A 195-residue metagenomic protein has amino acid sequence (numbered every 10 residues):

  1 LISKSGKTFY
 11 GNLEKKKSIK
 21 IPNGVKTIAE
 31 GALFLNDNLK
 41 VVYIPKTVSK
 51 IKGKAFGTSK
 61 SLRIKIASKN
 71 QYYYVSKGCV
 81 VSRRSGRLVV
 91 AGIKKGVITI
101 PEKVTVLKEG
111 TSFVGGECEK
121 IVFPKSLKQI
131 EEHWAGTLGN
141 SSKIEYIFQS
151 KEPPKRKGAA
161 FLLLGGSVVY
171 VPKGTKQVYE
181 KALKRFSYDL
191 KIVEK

Functional and structural regions predicted by a protein language model:
L1-K4, N12-T27, N36-K50, S59-C79 (+5 more regions): Structural signature of tandem-repeat unit edges
R84-S85: Surface beta-strand/loop "capping" patches
G158, L162-L164: BRCT (BRCA1 C-terminal) domain core and associated BRCT-interaction motifs
L163, T175, K181-F186: Acidic, glycine/polar-enriched metal-coordinating patches/loops that mediate binding to polyanionic ligands
